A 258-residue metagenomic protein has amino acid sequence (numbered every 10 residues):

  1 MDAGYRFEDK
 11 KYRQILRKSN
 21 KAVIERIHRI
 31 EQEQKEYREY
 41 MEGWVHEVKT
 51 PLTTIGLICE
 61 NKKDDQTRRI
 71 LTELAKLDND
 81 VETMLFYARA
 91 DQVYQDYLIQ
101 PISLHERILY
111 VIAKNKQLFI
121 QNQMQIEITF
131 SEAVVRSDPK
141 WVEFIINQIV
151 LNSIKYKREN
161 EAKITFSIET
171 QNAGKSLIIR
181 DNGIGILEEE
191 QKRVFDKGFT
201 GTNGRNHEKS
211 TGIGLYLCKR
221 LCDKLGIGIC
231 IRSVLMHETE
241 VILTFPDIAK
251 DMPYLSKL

Functional and structural regions predicted by a protein language model:
V93-Y97, F130, V134-S137: Conserved micro-motifs of the catalytic ATP-binding
K116-I128: Short conserved segments within the C-terminal catalytic ATPase subdomain
S153-K157: Short helix-loop "hinge" at the ATP-lid/N-box region of the Bergerat-fold HATPase_c
E161-A173: Short beta-strand/loop element within the Bergerat-fold HATPase_c
D181: Acidic ATP/Mg2+-coordinating residue in the GHKL
I186-F199: Short conserved segment of the HATPase_c
